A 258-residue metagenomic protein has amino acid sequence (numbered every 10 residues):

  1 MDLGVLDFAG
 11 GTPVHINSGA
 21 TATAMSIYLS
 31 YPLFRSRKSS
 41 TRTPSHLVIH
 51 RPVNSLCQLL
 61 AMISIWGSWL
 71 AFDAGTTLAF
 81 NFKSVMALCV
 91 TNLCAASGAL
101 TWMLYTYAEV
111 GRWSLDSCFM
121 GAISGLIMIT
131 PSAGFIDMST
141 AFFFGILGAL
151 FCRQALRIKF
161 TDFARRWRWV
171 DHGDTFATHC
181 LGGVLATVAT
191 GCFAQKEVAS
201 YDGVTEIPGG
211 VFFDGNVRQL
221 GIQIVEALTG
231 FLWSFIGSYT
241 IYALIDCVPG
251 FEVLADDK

Functional and structural regions predicted by a protein language model:
M1-K258: Glycine- and aromatic-enriched membrane alpha-helices
